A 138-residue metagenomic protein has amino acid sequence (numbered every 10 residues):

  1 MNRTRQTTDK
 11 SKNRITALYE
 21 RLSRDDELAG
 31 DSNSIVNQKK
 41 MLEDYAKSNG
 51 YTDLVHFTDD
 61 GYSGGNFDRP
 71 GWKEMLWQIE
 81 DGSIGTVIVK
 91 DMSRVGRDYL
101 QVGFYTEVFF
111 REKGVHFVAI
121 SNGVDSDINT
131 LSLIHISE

Functional and structural regions predicted by a protein language model:
M1-S137: Short, structured surface patches at the beginning of a domain
